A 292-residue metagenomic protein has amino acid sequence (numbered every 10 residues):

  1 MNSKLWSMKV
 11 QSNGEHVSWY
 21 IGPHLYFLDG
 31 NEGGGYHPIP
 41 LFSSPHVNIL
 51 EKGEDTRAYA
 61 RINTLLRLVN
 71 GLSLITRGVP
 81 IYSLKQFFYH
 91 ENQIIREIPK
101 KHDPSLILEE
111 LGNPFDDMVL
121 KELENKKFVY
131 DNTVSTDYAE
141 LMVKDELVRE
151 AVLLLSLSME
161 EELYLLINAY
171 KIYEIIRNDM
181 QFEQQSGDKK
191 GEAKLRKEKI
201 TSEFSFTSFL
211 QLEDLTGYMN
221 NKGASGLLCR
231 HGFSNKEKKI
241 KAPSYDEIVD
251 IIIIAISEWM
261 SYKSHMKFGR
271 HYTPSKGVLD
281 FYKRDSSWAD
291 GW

Functional and structural regions predicted by a protein language model:
M1-I107: The feature captures two recurrent sequence modes
M1-Y20, F115-N125, L153-L154, Q185-S205: Short charge-dense sequence patches
N2, N13, N31, N48 (+10 more regions): Detector for Asparagine
G14-E15, P23, E91-Q93, S105 (+5 more regions): Intrinsic-disorder/low-complexity loop/linker signature
E32-G34, E51, A58, L66 (+13 more regions): Low-complexity, compositionally biased segments
L74-Y164, A169: Helix-loop junctions and short alpha-helical segments
T133-W292: Amphipathic, oligomerization/interface secondary-structure segments
